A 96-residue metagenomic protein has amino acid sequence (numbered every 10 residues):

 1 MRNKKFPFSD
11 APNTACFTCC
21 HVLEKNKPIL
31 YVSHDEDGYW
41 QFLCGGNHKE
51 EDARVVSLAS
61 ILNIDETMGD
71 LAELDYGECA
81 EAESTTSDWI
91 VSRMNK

Functional and structural regions predicted by a protein language model:
M1-K96: Acidic, proline/glycine-rich low-complexity IDRs
